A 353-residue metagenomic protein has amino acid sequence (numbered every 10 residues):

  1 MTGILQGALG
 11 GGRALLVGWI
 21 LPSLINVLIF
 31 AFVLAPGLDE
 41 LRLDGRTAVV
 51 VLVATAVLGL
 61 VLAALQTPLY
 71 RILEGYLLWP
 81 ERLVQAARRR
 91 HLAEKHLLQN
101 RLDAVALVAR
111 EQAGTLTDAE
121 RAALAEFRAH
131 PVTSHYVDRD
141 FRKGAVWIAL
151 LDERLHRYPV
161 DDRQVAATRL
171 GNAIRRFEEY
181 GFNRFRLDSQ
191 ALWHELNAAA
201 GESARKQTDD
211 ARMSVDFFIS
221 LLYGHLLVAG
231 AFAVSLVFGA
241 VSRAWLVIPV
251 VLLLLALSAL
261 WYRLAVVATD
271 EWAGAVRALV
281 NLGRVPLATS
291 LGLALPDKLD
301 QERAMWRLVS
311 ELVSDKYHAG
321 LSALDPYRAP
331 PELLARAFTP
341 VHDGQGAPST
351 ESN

Functional and structural regions predicted by a protein language model:
M1-W19, A244-W245, L255-L334, F338-N353: Cytosolic/matrix-facing juxtamembrane and C-terminal tails of multi-pass cellular membrane proteins
G3-A8, L41-A123: Membrane-interface amphipathic/juxtamembrane segments adjacent to transmembrane helices
G7-S23, Y180, R184-P249: Transmembrane alpha-helical segments and their cytosolic interface motifs in multi-pass membrane proteins
L15, W19-L28, A48, L52-A56 (+5 more regions): Alpha-helical transmembrane spans of integral membrane proteins, capturing the lipid-embedded, hydrophobic core of TM
A31-L41: Transmembrane helix-loop junctions at the membrane interface of multipass transporters and ion channels
D39-T55, V234-L254: Hydrophobic alpha-helical transmembrane segments
R90-H130, A288-A319: Acidic, Ser/Thr-rich low-complexity segments on the non-lumenal side of membrane proteins
L150-E195: Short, non-transmembrane cytosolic segments of multipass membrane proteins
